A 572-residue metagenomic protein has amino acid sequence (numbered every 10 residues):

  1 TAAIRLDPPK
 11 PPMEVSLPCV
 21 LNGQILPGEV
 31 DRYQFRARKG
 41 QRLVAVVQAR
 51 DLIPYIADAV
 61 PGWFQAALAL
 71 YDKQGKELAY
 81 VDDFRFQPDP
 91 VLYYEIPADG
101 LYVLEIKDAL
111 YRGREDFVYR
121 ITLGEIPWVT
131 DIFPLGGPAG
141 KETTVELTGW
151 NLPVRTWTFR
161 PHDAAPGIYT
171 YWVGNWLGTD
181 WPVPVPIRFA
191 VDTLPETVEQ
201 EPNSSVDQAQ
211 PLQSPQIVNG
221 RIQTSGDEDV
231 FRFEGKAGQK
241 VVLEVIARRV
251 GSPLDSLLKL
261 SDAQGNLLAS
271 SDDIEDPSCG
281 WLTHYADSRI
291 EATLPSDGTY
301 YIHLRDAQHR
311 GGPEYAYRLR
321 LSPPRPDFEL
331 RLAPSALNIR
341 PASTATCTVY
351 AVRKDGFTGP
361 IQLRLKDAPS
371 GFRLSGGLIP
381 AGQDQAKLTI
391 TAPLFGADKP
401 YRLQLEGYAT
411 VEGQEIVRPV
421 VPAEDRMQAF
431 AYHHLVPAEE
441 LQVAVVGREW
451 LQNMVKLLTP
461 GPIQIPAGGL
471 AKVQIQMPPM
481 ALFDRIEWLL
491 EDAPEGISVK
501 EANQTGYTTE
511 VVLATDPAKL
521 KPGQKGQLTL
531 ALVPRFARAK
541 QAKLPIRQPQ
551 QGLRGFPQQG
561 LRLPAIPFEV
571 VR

Functional and structural regions predicted by a protein language model:
T1, I121-L123, F189, L319 (+2 more regions): Generic detector of short, aliphatic-rich beta-strand segments that form the cores of beta-sheets in diverse domain
T1-L17, D180-P215: Predominantly extracellular/luminal regions of secreted and cell-surface proteins, especially disulfide-bonded
A2-A3, G124-T130, D192-T197, P323-F328 (+2 more regions): Extracellular interdomain linker/stem segments of modular secreted and single-pass surface proteins
S16-D180, V191, V218-A316, R320-F372 (+4 more regions): Acidic, Ser/Thr/Pro-rich low-complexity intrinsically disordered segments
G28, L135-K141, A165-G167, G238 (+4 more regions): A hydrophobic alpha-helix/topogenic segment detector that preferentially activates on transmembrane helices
Q200-E201, D367, I379: Short conserved micro-motifs on helix faces and helix-strand junctions that flank and scaffold key functional residues
G496: A short, Lys/Arg-enriched amphipathic alpha-helix from helix-turn-helix/homeodomain DNA-binding modules
